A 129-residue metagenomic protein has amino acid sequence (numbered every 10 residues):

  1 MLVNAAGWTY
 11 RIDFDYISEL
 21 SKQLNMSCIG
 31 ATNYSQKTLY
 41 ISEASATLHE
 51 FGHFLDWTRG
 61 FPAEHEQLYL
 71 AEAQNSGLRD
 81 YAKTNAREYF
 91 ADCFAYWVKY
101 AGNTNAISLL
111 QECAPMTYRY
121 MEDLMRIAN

Functional and structural regions predicted by a protein language model:
M1-N129: Active-site-flanking segments in enzyme catalytic domains
